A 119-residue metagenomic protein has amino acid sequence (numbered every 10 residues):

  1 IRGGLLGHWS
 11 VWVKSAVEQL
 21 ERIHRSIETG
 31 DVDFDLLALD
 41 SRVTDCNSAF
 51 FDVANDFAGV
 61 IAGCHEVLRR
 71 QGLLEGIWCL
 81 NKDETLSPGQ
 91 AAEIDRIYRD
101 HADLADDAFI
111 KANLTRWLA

Functional and structural regions predicted by a protein language model:
I1-V60: Catalytic alpha/beta core domains of metabolic enzymes, predominantly
N55-A58, L68-A119: Long, low-complexity C-terminal extensions of enzymes
C64: Conserved, mostly hydrophobic/aromatic
